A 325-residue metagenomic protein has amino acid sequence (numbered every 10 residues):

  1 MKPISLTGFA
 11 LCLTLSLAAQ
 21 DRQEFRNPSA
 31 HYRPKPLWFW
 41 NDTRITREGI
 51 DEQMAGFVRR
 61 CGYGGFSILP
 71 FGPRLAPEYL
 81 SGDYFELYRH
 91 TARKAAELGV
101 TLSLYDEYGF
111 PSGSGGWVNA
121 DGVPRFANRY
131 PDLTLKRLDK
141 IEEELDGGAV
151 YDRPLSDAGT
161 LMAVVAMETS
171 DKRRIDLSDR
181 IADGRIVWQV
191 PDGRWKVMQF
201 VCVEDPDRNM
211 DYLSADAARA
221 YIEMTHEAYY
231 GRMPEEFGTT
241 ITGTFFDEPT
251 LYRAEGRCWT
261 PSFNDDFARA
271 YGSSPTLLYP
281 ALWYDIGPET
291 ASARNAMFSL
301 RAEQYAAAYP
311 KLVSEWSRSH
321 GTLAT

Functional and structural regions predicted by a protein language model:
K2-F9: Sec-dependent signal peptide recognition, specifically the positively charged N-region followed immediately by
A10-A19: Hydrophobic h-region of N-terminal signal peptides that target proteins for export in Gram-negative bacteria
D21-P28, R33, T46-C61, L80-N295 (+1 more regions): Mature extracytoplasmic enzyme cores
G64, T101, T322-L323: Residue-level detector of anion-binding/catalytic polar loops
P70-L80: Glycine-rich, proline-tolerant flexible connector loops at the mouths of alpha/beta enzymes
E227-E236, L300-T325: Conserved, well-ordered alpha-helix/loop/beta-strand core segments that scaffold catalytic motifs
